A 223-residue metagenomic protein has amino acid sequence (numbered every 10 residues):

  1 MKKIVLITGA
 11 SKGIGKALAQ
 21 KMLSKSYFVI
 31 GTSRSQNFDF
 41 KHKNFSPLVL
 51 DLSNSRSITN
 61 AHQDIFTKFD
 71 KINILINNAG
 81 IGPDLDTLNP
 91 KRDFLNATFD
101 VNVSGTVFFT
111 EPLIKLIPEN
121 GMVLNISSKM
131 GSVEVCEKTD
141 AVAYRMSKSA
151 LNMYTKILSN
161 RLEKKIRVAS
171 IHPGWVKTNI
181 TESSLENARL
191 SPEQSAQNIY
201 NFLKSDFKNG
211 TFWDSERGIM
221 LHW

Functional and structural regions predicted by a protein language model:
S11, G15-Q20: N-terminal Rossmann NAD(P)H-binding glycine-rich loop of SDR-like oxidoreductase domains
H42-R56: Rossmann-fold cofactor-recognition segment
P47, P90, T98-F99: A hydrophobic alpha-helix adjacent to the NAD(P)-binding/active-site core of NAD(P)-dependent oxidoreductases, strongly
N78-D84: Conserved NAD(P)H cofactor-binding loop of Rossmann-fold oxidoreductase domains
D86-T87, F94-N96: Substrate-binding pocket helix/loop in short-chain dehydrogenase/reductase
L88, M122-E163: Catalytic loop of short-chain dehydrogenase/reductase
E163, S170, E182-W223: C-terminal helical subdomain
